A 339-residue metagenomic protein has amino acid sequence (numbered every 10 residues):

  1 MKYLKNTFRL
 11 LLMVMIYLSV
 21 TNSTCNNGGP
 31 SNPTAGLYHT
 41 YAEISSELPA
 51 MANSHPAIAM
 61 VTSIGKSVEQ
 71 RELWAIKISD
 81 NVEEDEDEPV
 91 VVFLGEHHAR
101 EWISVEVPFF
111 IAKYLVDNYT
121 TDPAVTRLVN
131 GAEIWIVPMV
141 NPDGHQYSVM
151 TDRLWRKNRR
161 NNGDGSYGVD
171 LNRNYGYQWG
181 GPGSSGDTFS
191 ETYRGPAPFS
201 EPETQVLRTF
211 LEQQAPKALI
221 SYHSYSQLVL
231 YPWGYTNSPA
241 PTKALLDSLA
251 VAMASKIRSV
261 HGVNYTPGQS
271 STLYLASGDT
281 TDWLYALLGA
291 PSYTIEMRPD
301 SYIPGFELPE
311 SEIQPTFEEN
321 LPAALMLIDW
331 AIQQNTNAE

Functional and structural regions predicted by a protein language model:
K2-L11: Bacterial N-terminal signal peptides that target proteins for export
L18-N32: Bacterial Sec-dependent N-terminal signal peptides
H39-V91, K157, G163, Y167: Soluble metallo-hydrolase cores and metallopeptidase-like ectodomains found primarily in the secretory/periplasmic
T40, I44-E47, I103-I111, V125-L128 (+5 more regions): Stable alpha-helical elements in mature extracytoplasmic
A57-A59, R71-L73, D87-V91, N130-W135 (+2 more regions): Loop/turn elements at helix/coil->beta-strand transitions in domains of secreted/extracellular proteins
M60, W155-D170, Y175-E339: Metallocarboxypeptidase
Q70, E88-P108: Short HxH-centered metal-ligating active-site micro-motif
S104-S148: Short helix-loop-beta-strand segments that form the rim/entrance of peptidase-like active sites
